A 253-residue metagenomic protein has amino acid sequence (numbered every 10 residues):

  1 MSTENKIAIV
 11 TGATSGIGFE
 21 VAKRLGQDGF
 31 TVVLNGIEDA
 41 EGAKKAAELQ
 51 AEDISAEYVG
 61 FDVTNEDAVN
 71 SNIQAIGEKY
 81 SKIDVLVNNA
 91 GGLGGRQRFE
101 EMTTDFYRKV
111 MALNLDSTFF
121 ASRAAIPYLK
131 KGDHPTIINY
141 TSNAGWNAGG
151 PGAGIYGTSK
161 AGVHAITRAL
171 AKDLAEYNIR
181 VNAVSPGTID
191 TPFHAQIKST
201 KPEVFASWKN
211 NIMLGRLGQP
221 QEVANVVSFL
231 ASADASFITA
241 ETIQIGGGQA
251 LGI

Functional and structural regions predicted by a protein language model:
N5-K6, S55-Y58, K82-I83, L129-N143 (+2 more regions): Active-site loop of short-chain dehydrogenase/reductase
T14-S15, E38: Conserved glycine-rich cofactor-binding loop
D28-K44: Conserved glycine-rich Rossmann-like NAD(P)H-binding loop of the short-chain dehydrogenase/reductase
L93-R96, S228, T239-I253: Short C-terminal tail/terminal secondary-structure segment of NAD(P)H-dependent dehydrogenase/reductase domains
Q97-F99, T103-K109, V204, W208: Substrate-binding pocket helix/loop in short-chain dehydrogenase/reductase
P127, K172-E176, S236: Alpha-helical segment proximal to the catalytic Tyr-Lys
I138-G162, T167-E176, T188-I189: Catalytic loop of short-chain dehydrogenase/reductase
